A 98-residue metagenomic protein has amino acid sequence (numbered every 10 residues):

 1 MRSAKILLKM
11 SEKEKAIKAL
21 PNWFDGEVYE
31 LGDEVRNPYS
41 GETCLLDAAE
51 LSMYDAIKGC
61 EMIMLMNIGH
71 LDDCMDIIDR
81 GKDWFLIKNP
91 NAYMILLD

Functional and structural regions predicted by a protein language model:
R2-Y39: Short, charged/polar N-terminal "headpieces" of proteins
L8, K15-A16, L45, M64 (+1 more regions): Intrinsically disordered, low-complexity segments enriched in glycine/proline and serine/threonine
K13-E14, F24, L45-A48, L97: Extended terminal accessory/targeting regions
P21, G32, N67-G69, G81 (+1 more regions): Short, flexible coil/linker elements and helix-boundary hinge sites characteristic of intrinsically disordered
P38-S40, L97-D98: Short, flexible beta-strand-to-coil junctions
Y39-L86: Acidic, low-complexity, intrinsically disordered interaction modules
N89-L97: Acidic, proline/glycine-rich low-complexity IDRs
